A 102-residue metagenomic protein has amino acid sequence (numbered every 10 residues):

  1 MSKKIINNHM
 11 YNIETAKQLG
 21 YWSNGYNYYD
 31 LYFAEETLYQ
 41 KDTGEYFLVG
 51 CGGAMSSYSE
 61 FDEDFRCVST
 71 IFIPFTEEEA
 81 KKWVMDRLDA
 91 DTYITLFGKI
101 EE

Functional and structural regions predicted by a protein language model:
M1-E102: Secondary-structure transition motif
